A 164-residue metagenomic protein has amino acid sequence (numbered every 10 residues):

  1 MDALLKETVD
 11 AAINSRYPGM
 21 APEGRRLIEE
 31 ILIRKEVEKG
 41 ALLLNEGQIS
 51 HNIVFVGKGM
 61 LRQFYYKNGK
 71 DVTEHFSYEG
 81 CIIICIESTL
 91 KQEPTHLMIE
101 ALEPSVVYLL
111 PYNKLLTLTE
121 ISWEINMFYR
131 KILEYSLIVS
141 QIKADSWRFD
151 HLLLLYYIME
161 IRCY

Functional and structural regions predicted by a protein language model:
M1-I33, S88: Cyclic nucleotide-binding regulatory module and flanking cytosolic helices
L4-T8, E23-L27, G59-Q63, E79-C81 (+2 more regions): Short acidic/polar alpha-helix capping motifs at helix-coil junctions
N14, E29, Q48, P104 (+1 more regions): Generic anion/oxyanion-binding catalytic loop in active/binding sites
R16, A41-L102: Cyclic nucleotide-binding regulatory domains
K39-G40, L110: Conserved beta-strand termini and adjacent loop/short-helix elements that scaffold enzyme active sites in alpha/beta
E100-E103, Y108-Y164: Polybasic "coupling" helices that flank or enter modular domains
